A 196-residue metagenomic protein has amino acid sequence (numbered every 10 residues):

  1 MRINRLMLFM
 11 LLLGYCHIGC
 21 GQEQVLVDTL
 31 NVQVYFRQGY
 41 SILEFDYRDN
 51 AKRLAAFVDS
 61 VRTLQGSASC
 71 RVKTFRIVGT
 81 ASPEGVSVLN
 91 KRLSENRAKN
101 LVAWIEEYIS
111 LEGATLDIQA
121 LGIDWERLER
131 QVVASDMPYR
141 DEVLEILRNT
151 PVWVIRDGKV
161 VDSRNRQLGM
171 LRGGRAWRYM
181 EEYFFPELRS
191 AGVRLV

Functional and structural regions predicted by a protein language model:
M1-T29: Bacterial Sec-dependent N-terminal signal peptides
R2, R92-L93, V132-D136: Short secondary-structure boundary/capping segments
L11, I18, V25, Q33 (+4 more regions): Hydrophobic transmembrane signal anchors and adjacent membrane-proximal interface regions, especially in viral
Y15, L43-Y47, E84-L89: A generic structural signal for short coil/turn motifs at secondary-structure boundaries
Y15-C20, A56-S60, L101-V102, R172-W177: Short amphipathic alpha-helical surface micro-motifs
Q24-R48, K52, L64, R71-V72 (+1 more regions): Periplasmic OmpA/Pal-like peptidoglycan-binding modules at the C-termini of bacterial envelope proteins
Q33, L54-R62, N90, E95-V102 (+1 more regions): Extracytoplasmic/secreted envelope proteins and their assembly/folding machinery, especially bacterial periplasmic
S67-A98, I105, L116-E126: Short, surface-exposed beta-strand segments enriched in small/polar/acidic residues
